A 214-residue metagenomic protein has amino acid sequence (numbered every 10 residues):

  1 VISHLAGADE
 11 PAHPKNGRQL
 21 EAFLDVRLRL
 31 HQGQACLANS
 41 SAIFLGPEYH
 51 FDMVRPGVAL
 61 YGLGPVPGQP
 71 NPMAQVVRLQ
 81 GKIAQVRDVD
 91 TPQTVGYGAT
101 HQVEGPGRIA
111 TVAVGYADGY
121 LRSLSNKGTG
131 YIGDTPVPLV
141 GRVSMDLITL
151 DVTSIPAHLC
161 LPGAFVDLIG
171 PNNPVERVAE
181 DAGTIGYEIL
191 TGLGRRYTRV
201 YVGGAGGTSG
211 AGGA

Functional and structural regions predicted by a protein language model:
I2-K82, V86-D90, P156: Active-site loop/helix belt of alpha/beta enzymes
D88-A214: C-terminal accessory subdomain/extension
